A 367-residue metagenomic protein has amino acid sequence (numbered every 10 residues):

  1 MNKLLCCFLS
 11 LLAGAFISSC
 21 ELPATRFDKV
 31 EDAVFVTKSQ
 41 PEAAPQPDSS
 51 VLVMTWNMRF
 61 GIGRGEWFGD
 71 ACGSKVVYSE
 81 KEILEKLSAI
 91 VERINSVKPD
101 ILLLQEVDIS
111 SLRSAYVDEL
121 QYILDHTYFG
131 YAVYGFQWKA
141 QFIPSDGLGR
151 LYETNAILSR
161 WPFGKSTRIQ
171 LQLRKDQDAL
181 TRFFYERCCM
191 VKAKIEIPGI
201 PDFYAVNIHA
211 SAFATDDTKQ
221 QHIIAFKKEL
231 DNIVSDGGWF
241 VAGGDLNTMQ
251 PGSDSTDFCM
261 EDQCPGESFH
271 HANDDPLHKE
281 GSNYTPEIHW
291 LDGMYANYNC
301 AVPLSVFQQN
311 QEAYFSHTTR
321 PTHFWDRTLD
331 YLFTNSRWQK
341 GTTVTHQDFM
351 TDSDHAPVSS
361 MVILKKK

Functional and structural regions predicted by a protein language model:
M1-S18: Sec-dependent bacterial lipoprotein signal peptides
S18-Y152, M350, K366-K367: N-terminal, active-site-proximal structural segment of metallo-dependent hydrolase catalytic domains
A43-V53, L151-K165, A179, F184-N207 (+2 more regions): Beta-strand-turn-beta hairpins that frame and shape the catalytic cleft of phosphate-ester-processing enzymes
V51-M58, A89-Y116, L158, A193 (+5 more regions): Active-site beta-strand/loop signature of hydrolases that rely on acidic residues for catalysis
M58-G61, V107-S111, Q137-Q141, F163-G164 (+3 more regions): Solvent-exposed loop/turn segments at secondary-structure junctions within structured extracellular/periplasmic domains
S74-S79, V107-I109, L173-R182, I208-D217: Surface-exposed cleft-lining segments at the edges of enzyme active sites
L124-Y128, R150-S166, I195-E196, P286-N297 (+2 more regions): Conserved beta strand-loop-helix elements of the APE1-like EEP
T218-W325, L329, T334-S336: Metal-dependent phosphoesterases centered on the DNase I-like endonuclease/exonuclease/phosphatase
